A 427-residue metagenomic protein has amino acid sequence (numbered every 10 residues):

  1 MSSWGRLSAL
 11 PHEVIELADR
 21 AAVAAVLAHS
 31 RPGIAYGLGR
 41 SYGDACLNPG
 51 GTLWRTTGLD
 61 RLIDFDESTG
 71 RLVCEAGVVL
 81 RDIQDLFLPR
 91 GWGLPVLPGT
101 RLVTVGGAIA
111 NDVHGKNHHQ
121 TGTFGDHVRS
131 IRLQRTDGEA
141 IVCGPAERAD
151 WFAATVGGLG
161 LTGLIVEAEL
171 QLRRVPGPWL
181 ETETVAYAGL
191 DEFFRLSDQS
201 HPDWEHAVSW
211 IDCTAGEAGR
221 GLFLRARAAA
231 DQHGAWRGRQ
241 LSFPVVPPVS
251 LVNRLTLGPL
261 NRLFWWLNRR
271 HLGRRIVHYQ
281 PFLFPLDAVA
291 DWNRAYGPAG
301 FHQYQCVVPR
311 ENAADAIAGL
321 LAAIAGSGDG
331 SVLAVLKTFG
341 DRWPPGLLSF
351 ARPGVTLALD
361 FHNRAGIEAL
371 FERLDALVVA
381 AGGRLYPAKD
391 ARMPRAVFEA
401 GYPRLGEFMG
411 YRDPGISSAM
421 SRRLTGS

Functional and structural regions predicted by a protein language model:
M1-S427: Noncatalytic alpha-helical scaffold of FAD-dependent oxidoreductases
